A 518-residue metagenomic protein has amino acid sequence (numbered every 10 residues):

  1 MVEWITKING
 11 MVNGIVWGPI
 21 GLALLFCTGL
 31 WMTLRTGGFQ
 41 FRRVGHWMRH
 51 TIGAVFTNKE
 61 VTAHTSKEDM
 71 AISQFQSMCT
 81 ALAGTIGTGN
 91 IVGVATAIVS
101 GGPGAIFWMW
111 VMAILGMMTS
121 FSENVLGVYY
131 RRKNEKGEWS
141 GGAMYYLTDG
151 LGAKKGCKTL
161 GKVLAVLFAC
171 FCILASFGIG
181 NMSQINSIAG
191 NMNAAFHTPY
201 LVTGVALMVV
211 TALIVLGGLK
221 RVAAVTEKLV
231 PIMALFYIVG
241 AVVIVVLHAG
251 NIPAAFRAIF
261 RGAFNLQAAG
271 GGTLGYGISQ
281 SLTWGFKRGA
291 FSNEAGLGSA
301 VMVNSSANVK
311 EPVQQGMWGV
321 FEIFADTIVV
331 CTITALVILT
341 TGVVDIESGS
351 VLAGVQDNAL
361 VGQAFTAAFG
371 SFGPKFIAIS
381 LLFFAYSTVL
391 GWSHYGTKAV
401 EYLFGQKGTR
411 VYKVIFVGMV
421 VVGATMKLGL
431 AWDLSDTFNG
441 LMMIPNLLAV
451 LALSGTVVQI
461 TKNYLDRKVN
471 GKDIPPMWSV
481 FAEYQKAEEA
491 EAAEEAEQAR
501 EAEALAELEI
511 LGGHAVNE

Functional and structural regions predicted by a protein language model:
M1-G84, T88, V99-A105, G116 (+3 more regions): N-terminal alpha-helical transmembrane segments of multi-pass membrane transport and channel/translocase proteins
W4-I5, R35-Q40, N90-V94, S176-A189 (+5 more regions): Transmembrane helix-loop junctions in multi-pass membrane proteins
L24-R49, L164, F168, I185-M192 (+3 more regions): Membrane-interface loop-to-helix entry segments
M32-T33, M112-G137, T148-N186, G190-I214 (+1 more regions): Helix-loop-helix module between adjacent transmembrane segments
G38-I72, T96-I106, W110, M118-T159 (+4 more regions): Flexible loop linkers connecting adjacent transmembrane helices in multi-pass alpha-helical membrane transporters
K59-I98, L126-Y129, E135-L151, I173 (+1 more regions): Alpha-helical membrane segments and immediately flanking helix-loop junctions that form or couple to the substrate/ion
L115-E123, G204-L219, V230-G250, T283 (+3 more regions): Selective recognition of specific alpha-helical transmembrane segments in multi-pass small-molecule
E123-K136, V242-A258, L266, G270-Y276 (+2 more regions): Extracellular/periplasmic helix-exit of transmembrane alpha-helices
